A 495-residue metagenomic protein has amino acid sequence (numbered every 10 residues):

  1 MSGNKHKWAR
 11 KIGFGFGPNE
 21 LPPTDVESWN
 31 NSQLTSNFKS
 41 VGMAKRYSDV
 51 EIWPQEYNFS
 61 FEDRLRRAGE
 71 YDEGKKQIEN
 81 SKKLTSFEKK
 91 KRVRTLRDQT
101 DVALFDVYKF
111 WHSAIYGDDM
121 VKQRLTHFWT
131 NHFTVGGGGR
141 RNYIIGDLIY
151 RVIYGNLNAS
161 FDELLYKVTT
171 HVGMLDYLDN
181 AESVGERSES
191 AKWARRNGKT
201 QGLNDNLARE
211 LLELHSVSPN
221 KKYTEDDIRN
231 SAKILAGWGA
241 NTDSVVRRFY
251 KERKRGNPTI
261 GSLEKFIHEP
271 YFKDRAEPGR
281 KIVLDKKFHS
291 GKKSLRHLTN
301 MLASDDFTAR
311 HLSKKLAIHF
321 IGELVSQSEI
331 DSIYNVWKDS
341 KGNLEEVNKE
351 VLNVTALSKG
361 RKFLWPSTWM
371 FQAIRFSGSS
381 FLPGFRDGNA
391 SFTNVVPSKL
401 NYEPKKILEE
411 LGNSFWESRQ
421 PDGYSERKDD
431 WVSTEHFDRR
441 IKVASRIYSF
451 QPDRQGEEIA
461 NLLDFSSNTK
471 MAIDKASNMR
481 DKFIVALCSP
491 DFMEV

Functional and structural regions predicted by a protein language model:
S2-P23, E27, F38-K45, D305-V495: Flexible, low-complexity segments enriched for small/polar residues
N4, T24-N31, S60-D63, E70 (+7 more regions): Alpha-helix capping and helix-coil boundary motifs
W8, F16-N156, E189, W193: N-terminal accessory alpha/beta regions
S86-K90, D106, F110, N142-L382: Active-site substrate-binding loop specific to GH73 endo-beta-N-acetylglucosaminidase modules in bacterial autolysins
D101, I115, D119, Y143 (+12 more regions): Generic detection of long, well-ordered alpha-helical segments
